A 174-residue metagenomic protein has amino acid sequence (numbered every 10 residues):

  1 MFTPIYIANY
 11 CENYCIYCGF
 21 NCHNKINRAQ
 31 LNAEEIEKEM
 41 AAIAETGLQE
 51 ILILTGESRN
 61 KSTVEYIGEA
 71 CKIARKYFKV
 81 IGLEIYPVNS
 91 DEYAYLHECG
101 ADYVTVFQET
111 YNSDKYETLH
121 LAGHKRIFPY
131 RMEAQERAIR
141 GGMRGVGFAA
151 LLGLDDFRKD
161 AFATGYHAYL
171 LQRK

Functional and structural regions predicted by a protein language model:
F2-E35: Canonical Radical SAM [4Fe-4S] cluster-binding loop centered on the CxxxCxxC motif and its immediate flanking residues
C22-E37, I43-I67, I73-A138, R144-L154 (+1 more regions): Core AdoMet radical
K38, F162, Y169-K174: Auxiliary Fe-S-binding modules of radical SAM enzymes
